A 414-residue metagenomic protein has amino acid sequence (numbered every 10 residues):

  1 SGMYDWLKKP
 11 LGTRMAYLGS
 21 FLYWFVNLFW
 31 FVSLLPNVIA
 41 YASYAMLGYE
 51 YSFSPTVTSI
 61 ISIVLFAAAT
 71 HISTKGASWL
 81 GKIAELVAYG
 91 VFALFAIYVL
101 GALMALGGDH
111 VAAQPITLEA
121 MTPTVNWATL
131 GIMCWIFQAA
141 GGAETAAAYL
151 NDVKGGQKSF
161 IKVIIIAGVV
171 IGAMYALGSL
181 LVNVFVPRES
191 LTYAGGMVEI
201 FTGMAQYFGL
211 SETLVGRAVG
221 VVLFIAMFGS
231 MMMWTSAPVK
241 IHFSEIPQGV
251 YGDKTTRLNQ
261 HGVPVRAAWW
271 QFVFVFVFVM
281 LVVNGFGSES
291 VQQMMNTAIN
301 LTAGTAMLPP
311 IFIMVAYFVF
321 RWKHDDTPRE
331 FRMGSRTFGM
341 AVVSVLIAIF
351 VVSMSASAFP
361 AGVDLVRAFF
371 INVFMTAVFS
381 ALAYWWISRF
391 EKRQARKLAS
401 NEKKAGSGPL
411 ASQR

Functional and structural regions predicted by a protein language model:
S1-F66, H71, F228-I241, V291-M294 (+1 more regions): Hydrophobic transmembrane alpha-helices that form the core helical bundles of multi-pass secondary transporters
S1-Y17, A42-E50, T74, S190-A205 (+3 more regions): Flexible loop linkers connecting adjacent transmembrane helices in multi-pass alpha-helical membrane transporters
D5-K8, G12, L47, V169-M232 (+1 more regions): TM-loop-TM module centered on a large, flexible mid-protein loop between adjacent transmembrane helices in multi-pass
L18, Y44-L47, V64-G90, A147-K154 (+2 more regions): Membrane-water interface regions at transmembrane-helix termini and the short interhelical loops of multi-pass membrane
M46-P55, A77-V87, F278-F312, P328-S335 (+1 more regions): Transmembrane helix-loop boundary segments of multi-pass membrane transporters
S52-V57, E85-G220: Helix-loop-helix junctions that connect adjacent transmembrane segments in multi-pass membrane transporters
V57-D109, G141, I164-V170, A303-F312 (+2 more regions): Membrane-interface loop-to-helix entry segments
L258-V265, M307-A358: C-terminal membrane-solvent junction of multi-pass transporters and transport-like membrane proteins
